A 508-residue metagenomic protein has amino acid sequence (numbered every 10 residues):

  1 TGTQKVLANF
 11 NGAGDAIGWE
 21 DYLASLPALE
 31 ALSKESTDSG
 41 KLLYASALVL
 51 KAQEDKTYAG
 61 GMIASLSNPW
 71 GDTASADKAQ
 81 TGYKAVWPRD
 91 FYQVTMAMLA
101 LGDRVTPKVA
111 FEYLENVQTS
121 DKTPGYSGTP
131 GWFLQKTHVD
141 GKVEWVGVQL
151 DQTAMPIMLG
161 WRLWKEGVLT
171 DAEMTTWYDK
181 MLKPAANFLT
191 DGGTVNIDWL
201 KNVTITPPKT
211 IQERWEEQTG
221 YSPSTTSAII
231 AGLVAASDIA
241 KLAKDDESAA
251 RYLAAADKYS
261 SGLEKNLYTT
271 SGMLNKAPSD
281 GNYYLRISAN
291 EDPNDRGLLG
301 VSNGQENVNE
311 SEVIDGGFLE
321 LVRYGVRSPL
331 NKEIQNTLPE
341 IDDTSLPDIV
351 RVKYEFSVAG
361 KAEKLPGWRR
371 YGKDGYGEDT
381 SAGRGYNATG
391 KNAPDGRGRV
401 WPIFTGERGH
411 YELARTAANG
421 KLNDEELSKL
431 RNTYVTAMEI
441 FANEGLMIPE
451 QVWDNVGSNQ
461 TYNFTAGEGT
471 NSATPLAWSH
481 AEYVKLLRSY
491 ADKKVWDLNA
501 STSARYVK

Functional and structural regions predicted by a protein language model:
T1-G82, D171-A172, L498, R505-K508: Acidic/polar, glycine-enriched structural segments that form the non-catalytic walls/loops of the carbohydrate-binding
V6, F10-A16, T81-N196, S222-I230 (+2 more regions): Aromatic-rich carbohydrate-recognition surfaces in CAZymes
P27-E35, L48-Q53, Y92-T106, M155-E173 (+4 more regions): Well-ordered alpha-helical scaffold segments within catalytic/enzyme domains
E30-I63, E112-L134, M155-S224, E247 (+5 more regions): Active-site acid/base region of carbohydrate-active enzymes
K34-L42, T123-D151, S222-T226, L242 (+2 more regions): Extended ligand-binding clefts on enzyme/binding-domain cores
P69-Q80, G131-V148, V195-Y221, D292-G304 (+2 more regions): Acidic/His metal-coordination segments adjacent to aromatic residues that form catalytic metal sites in metalloenzymes
V105-T106, M181, E247-R251, A255 (+1 more regions): Alpha-helical positions within canonical tetratricopeptide repeat
F133, K391-F404, Y434-K508: CBM-like carbohydrate-recognition segments
